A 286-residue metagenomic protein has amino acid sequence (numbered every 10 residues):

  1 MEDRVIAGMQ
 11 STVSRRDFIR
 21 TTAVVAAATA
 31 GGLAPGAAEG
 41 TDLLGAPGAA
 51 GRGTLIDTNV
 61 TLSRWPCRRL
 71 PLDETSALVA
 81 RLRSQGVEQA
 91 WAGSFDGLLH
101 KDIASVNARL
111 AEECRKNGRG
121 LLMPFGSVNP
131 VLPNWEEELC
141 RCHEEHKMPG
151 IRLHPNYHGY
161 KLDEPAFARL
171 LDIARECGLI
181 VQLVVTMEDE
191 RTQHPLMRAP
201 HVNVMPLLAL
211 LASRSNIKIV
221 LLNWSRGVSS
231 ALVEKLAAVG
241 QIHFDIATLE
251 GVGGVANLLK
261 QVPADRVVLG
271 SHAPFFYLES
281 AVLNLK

Functional and structural regions predicted by a protein language model:
M1-V13: N-terminal secretory signal peptides
S14-P35: N-terminal export leaders
L33-R68: C-terminal segment of N-terminal export signals and the immediately downstream linker at the start of the mature
I56-T58, W91-S94, F125-G126, R152 (+3 more regions): Active-site neighborhood of phospho(di)ester-bond hydrolases with catalytic His/Asp-centered motifs
S63-W65, G97-H100, P130-N134, H158 (+4 more regions): Active-site environment of divalent metal-dependent phosphoester hydrolases
E88-Q89, G97, K101-D189: Active-site gating/metal-coordination segments in enzymes
P149-G150, D163-V268: Catalytic pocket-lining loop regions of alpha/beta-barrel enzymes, especially the amidohydrolase/enolase/GH5 lineages
V268-K286: His/Asp/Glu-enriched, well-ordered alpha-helical/loop segment that forms or immediately abuts the divalent-metal
